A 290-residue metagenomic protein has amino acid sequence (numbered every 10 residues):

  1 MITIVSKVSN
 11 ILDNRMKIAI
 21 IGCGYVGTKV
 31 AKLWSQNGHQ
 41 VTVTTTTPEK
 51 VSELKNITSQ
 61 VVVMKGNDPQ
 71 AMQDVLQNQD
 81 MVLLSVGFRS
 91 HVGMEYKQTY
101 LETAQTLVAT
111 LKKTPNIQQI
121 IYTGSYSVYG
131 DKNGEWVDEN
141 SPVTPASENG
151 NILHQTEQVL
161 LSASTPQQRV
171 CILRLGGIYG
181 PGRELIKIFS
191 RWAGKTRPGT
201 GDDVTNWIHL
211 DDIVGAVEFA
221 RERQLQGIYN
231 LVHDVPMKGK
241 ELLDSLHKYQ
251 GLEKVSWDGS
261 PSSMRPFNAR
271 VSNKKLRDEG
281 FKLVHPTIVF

Functional and structural regions predicted by a protein language model:
V62-Q79: Conserved Rossmann-fold cofactor-binding substructure of NAD(P)-dependent oxidoreductases
M64-P69, S263-F290: C-terminal amphipathic/interface module of NAD(P)-dependent oxidoreductases and related NAD-binding regulators
Q79-I121: NAD(P)-cofactor binding segment of oxidoreductase domains
T106-A146: Conserved Rossmann-fold NAD(P)-dependent oxidoreductase catalytic core, especially the SDR/UDP-sugar
N133-I172: Catalytic helix-loop patch of NAD(P)-dependent Rossmann-fold dehydrogenases
Q158-V204: NAD(P)-dependent short-chain dehydrogenase/reductase
K187-K195, D202-Y229: Alpha-helical substrate-binding/gating segment
V214-F267, S272: Mid/C-terminal beta-alpha module of Rossmann-like enzyme folds, strongest in SDR-family dehydrogenases/epimerases
